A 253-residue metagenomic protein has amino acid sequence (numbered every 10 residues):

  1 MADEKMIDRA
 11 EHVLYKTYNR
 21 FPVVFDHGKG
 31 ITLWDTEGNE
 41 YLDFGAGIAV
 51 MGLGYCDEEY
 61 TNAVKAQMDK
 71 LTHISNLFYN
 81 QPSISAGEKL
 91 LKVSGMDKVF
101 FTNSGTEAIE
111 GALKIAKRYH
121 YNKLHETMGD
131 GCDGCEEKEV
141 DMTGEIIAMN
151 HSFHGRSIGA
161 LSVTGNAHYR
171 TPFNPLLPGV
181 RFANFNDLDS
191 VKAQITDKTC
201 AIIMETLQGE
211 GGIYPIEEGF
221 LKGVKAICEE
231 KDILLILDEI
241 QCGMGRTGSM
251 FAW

Functional and structural regions predicted by a protein language model:
M1-W253: Conserved N-terminal phosphate-binding loop of PLP-dependent enzymes in the Aspartate aminotransferase
